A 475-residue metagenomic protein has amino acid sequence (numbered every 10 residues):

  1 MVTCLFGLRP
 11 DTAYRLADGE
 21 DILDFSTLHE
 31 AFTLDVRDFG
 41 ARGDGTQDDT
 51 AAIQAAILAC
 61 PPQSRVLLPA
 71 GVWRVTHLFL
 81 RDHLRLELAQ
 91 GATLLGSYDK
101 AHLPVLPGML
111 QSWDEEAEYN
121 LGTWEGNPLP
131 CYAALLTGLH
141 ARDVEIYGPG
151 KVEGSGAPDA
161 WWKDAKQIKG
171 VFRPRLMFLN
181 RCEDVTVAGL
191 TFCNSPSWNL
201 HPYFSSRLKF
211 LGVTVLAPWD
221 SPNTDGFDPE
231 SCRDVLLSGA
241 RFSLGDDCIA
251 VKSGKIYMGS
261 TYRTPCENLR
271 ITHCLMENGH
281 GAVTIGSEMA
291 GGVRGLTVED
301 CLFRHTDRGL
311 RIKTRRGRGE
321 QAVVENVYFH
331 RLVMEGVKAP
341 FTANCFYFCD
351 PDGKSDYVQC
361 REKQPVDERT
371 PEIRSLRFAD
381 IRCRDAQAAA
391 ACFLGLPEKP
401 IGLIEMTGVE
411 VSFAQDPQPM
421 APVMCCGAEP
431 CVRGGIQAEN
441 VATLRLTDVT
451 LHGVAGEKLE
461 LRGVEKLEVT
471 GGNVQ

Functional and structural regions predicted by a protein language model:
M1-Q475: Extracellular/periplasmic carbohydrate-active domains that bind, remodel, or depolymerize complex polysaccharides
